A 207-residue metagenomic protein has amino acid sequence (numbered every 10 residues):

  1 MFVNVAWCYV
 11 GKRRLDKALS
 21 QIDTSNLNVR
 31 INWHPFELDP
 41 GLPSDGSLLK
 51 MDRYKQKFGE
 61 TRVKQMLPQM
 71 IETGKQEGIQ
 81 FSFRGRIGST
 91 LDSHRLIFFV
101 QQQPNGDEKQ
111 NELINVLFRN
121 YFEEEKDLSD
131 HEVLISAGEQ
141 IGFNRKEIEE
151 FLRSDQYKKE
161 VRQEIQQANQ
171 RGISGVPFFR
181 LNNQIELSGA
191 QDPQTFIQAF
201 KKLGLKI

Functional and structural regions predicted by a protein language model:
M1-S25, V29, W33, F98 (+1 more regions): C-terminal cap of thioredoxin/glutaredoxin-like
K12-Y121: Structural alpha/beta surface segment adjacent to cysteine/selenocysteine redox centers across thiol/disulfide enzymes
